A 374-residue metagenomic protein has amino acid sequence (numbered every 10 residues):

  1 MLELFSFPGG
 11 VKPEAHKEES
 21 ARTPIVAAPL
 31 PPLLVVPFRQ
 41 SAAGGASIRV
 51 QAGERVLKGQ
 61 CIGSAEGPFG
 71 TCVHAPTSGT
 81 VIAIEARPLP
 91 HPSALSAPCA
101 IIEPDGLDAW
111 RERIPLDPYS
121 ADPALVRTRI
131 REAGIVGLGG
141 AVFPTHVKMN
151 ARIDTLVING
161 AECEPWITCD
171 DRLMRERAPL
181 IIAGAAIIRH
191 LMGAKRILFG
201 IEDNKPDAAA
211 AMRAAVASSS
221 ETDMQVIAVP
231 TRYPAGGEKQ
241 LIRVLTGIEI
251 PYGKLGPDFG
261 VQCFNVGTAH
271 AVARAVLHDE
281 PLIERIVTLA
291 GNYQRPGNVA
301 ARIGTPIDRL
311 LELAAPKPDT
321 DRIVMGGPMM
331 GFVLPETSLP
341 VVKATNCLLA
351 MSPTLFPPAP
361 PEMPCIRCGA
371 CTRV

Functional and structural regions predicted by a protein language model:
M1-R49: N-terminal, Lys/Arg-enriched amphipathic/low-complexity engagement segments that precede the first folded domain
Q40-G44, V56-G59, P68, H74-A83: Generic structural motif
V50-V56, A290: Acidic, glycine-anchored pre-beta loop/turn
R55-G67, I366, A370-V374: Iron-sulfur cluster-binding cysteine motifs and their immediate structural context in ferredoxin-like electron-transfer
A83, P88-F143, K148-A151, P206 (+1 more regions): Acidic low-complexity segments
W110, G137, L156-D170, Y293: Gly-rich Lys/Arg/Thr-decorated short loops/hinges at beta-loop-alpha junctions or inter-strand turns that position
V136-F143, E362-V374: Local cysteine-cluster metal-coordination motifs and their immediate loop/turn environment, predominantly Fe-S cluster
A194-I307, L313-P318: Hydrophobic alpha-helical positions that pack around
